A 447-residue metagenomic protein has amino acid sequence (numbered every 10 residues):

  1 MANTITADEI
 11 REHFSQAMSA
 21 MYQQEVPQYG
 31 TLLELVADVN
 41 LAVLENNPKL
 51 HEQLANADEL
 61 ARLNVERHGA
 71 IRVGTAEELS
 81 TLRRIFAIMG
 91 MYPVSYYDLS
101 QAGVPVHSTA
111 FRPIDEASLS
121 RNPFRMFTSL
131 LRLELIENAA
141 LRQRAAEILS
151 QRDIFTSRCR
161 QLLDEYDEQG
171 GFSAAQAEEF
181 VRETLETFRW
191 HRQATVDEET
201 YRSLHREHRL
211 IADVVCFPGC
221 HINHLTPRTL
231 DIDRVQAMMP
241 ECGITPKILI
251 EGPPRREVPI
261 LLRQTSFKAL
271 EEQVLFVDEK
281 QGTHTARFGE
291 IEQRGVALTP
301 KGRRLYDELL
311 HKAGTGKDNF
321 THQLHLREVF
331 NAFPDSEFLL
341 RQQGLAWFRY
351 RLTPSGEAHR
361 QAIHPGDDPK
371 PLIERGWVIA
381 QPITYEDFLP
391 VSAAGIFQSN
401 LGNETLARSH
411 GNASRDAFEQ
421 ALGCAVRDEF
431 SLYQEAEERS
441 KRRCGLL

Functional and structural regions predicted by a protein language model:
M1-L447: Extended, well-ordered protein cores
